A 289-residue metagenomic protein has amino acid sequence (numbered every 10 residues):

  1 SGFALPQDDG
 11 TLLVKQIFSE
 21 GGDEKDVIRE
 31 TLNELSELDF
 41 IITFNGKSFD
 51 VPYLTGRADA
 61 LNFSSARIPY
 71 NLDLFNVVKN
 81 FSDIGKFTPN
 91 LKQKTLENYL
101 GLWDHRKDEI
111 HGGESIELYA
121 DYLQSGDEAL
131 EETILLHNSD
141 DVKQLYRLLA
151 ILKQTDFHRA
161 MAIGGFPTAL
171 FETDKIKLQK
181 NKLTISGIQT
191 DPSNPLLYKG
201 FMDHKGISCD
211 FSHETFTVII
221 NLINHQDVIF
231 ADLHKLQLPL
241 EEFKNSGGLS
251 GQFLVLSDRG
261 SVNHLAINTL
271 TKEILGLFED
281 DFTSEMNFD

Functional and structural regions predicted by a protein language model:
S1-F3: Short beta-strand scaffold segments in enzyme catalytic cores
L5-D289: DEDD superfamily 3′-5′ metal-dependent exonuclease/proofreading module
